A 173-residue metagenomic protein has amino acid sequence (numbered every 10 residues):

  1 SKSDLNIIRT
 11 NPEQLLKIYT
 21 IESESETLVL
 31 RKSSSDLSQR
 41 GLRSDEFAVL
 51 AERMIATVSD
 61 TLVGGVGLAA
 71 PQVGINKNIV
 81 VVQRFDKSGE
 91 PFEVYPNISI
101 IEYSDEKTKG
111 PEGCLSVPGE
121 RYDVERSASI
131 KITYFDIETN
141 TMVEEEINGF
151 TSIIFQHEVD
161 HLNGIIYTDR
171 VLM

Functional and structural regions predicted by a protein language model:
S1-M173: Positively charged
